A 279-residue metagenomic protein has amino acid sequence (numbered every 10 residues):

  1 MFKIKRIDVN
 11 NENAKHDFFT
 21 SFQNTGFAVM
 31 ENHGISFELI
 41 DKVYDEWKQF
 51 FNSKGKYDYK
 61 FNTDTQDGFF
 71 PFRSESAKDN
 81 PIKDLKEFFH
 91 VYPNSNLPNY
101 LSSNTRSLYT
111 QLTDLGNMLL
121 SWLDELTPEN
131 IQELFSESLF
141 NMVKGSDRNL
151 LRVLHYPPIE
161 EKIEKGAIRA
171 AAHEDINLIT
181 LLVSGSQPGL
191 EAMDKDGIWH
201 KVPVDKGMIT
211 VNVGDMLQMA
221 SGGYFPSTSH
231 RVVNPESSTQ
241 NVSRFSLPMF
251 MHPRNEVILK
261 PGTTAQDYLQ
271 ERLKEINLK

Functional and structural regions predicted by a protein language model:
M1-K279: Peripheral, non-catalytic segments flanking oxidoreductase cores
